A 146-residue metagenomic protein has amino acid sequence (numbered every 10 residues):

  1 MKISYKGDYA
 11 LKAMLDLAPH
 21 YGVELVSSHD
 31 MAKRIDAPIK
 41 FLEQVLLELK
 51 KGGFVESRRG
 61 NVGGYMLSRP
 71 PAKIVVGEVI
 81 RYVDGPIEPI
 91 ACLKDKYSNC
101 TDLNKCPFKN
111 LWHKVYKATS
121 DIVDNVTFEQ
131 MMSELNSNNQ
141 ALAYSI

Functional and structural regions predicted by a protein language model:
A10-G22: Short amphipathic alpha-helical interface segments
V26, D30-I35: A short alpha-helical element within helix-turn-helix/winged-helix DNA-binding domains across DNA-binding proteins
V45-K50: Basic amphipathic alpha-helical segments that dock to polyanions
K51-F54, Y82: Residue cluster at the C-terminal edge of the helix-turn-helix DNA-binding motif
F54-L67: Beta-hairpin "wing" of winged helix-turn-helix
P71-K96, F108-K109, H113-K117: Conserved segment of winged-helix/HTH DNA-binding domains
K94-I146: C-terminal regulatory/oligomerization modules of transcriptional regulators
